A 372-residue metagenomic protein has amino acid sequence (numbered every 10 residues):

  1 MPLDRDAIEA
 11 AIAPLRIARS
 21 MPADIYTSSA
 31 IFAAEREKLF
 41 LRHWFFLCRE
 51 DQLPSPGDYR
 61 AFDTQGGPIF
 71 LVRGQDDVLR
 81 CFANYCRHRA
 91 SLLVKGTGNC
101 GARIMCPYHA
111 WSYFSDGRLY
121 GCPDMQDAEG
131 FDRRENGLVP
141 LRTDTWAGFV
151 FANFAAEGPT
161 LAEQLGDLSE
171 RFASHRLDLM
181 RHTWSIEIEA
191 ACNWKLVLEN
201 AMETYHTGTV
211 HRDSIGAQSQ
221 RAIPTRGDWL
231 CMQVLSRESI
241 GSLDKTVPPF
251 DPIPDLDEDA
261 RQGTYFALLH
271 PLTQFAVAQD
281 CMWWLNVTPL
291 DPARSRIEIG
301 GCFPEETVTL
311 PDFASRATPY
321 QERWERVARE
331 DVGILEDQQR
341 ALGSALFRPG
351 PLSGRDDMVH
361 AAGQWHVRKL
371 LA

Functional and structural regions predicted by a protein language model:
M1-I12, E322: General detector of N-terminal leader/presequence modules that precede the first folded domain
I8-A23, D178: Short, contiguous pre-domain boundary segments
A23-T64, I69: Non-catalytic accessory segments flanking enzyme active sites
F40-W44, S91, H206: Generic structural signal for secondary-structure transition and capping sites
R42-L53, C122-Q126, A267-P271: Short Pro/Gly-enriched beta-strand edge/turn motifs at strand-loop
Q52-A156, A162-E170: Rieske [2Fe-2S] iron-sulfur-binding domain
V72, N84, D144, F149-A372: C-terminal catalytic domain of Rieske-type non-heme iron oxygenases
